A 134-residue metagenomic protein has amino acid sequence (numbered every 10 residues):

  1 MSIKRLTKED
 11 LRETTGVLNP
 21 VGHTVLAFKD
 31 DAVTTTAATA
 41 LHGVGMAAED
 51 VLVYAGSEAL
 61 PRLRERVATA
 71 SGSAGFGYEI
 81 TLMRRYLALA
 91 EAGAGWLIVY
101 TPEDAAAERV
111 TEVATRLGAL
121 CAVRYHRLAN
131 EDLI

Functional and structural regions predicted by a protein language model:
M1-I134: Positively charged, small/polar-rich N-terminal and surface patches that mediate targeting and assembly and bind
